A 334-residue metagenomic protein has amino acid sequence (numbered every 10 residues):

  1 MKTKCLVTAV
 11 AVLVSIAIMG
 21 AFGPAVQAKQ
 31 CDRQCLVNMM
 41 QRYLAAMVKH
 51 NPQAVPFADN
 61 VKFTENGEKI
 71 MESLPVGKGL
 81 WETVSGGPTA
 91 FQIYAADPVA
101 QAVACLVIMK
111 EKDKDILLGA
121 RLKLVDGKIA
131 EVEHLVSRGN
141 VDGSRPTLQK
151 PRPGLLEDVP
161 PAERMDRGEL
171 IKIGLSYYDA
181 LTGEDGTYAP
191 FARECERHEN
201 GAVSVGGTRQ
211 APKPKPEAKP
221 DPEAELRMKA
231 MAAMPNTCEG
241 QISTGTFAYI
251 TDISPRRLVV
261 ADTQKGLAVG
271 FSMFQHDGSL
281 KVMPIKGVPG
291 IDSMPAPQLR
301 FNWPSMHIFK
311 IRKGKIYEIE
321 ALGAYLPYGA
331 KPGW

Functional and structural regions predicted by a protein language model:
M1-K4: Positively charged n-region of N-terminal signal peptides that target proteins for export
A9-A21: Bacterial N-terminal signal peptides
V26-W334: C-terminal and inter-domain tail/linker signature
